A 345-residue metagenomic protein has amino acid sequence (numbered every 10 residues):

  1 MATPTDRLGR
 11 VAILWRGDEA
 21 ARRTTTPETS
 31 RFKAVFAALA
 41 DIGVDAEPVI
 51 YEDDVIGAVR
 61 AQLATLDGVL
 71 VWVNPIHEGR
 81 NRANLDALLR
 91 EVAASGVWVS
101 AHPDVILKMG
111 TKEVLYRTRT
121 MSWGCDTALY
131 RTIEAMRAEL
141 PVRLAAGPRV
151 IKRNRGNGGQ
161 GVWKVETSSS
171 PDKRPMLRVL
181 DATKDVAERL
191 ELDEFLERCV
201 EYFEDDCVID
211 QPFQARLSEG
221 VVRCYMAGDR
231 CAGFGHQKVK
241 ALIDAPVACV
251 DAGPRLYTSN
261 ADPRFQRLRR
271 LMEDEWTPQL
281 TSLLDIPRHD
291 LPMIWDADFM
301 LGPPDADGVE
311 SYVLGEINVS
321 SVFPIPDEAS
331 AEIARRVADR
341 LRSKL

Functional and structural regions predicted by a protein language model:
A2, D6-W15, R90-G96, P103-I209 (+1 more regions): Active-site nucleotide/adenylate-binding loops and adjacent lid/helix of ATP-dependent enzymes
L14-R16, W72, A227: Short hydrophobic segments within beta-strands
D18-E139: Conserved N-proximal alpha/beta basic substrate-recognition cap immediately N-terminal to, or forming the N-lobe
D18-E19, P75-I76, I106, G156-N157 (+4 more regions): Short, solvent-exposed loop/turn segments at secondary-structure junctions
A146, E219-V221, P292-D296: Short beta-strand-initiation
Q160, E166-D285, M300-P303, V313: Phosphate-binding site of ATP-dependent enzymes
D285-D296, M300-L345: C-terminal active-site "lid" helix and adjoining low-complexity regulatory extension at the edge of ATP-using catalytic
